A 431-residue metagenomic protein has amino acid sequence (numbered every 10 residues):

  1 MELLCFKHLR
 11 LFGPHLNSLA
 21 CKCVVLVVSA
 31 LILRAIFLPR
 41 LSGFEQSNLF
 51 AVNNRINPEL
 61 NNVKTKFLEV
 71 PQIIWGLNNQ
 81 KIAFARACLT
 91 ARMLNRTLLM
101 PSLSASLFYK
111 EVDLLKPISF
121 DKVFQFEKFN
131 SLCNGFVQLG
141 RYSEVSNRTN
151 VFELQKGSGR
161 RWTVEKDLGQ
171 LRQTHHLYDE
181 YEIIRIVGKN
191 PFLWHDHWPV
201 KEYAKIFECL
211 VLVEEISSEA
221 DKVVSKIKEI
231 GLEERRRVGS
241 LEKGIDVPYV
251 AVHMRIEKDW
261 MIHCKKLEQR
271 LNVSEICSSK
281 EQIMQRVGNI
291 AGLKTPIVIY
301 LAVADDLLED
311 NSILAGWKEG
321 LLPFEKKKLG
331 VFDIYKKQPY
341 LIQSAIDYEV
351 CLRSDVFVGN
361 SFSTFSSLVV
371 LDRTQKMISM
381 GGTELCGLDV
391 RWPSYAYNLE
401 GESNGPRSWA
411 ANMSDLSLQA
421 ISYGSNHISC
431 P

Functional and structural regions predicted by a protein language model:
E2-P431: N-terminal targeting/anchoring "stem" of glycan-biosynthesis enzymes
